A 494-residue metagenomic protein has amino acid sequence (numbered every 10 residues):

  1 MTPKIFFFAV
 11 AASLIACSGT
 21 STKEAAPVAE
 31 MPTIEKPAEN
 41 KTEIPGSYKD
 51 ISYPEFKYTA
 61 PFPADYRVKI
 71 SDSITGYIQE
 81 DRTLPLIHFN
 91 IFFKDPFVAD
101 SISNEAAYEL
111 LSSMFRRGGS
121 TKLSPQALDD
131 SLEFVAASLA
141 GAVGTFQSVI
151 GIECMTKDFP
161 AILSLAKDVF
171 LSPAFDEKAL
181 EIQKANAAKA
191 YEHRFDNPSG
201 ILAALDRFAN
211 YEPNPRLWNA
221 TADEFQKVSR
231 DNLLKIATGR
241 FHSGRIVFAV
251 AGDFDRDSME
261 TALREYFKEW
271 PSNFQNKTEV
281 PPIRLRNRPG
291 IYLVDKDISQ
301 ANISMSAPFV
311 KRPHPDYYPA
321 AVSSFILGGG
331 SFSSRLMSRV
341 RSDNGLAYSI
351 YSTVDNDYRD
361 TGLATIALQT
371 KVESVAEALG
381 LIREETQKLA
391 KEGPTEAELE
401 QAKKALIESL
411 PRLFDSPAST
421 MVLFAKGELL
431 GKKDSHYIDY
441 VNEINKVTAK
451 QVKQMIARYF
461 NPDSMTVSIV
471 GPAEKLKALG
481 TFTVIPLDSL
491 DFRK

Functional and structural regions predicted by a protein language model:
M1-T2: N-terminal secretory signal peptides that target proteins for export/translocation
I5-L14: Sec-dependent N-terminal signal peptides
F8, V135, T278-E279, V322 (+2 more regions): Short beta-alpha junctions and helix-cap segments that line functional grooves
S18-D130, G151-C154, S164, L234-R339 (+1 more regions): His/Glu-rich zincin catalytic helix
Y48-K69, R207-I246, F274, T278-I283 (+3 more regions): Histidine-acidic residue clusters that define the catalytic metal-binding segment of zinc metallopeptidase domains
Y77-Q79, L84-R116, K122-L171, K184 (+9 more regions): M16 family metallopeptidases and their MPP-like homologs
L180: Short glycine/Trp-rich loop-beta-loop segment that forms part of the substrate-binding cleft
H193, R288-D295, S409-R412: Short, low-order "capping/linker" segments at domain edges
